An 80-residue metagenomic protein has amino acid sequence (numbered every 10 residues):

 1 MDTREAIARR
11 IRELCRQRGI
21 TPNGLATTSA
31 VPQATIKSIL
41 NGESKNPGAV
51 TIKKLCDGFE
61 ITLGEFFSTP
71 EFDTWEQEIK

Functional and structural regions predicted by a protein language model:
M1-N23: A short, Lys/Arg-rich alpha-helix, primarily the initiator
L14, T28, I39, T69: Residues in the recognition helix of alpha-helical DNA-binding motifs
C15, A26, C56: The alpha-helix within a helix-turn-helix
G19-S38: Short alpha-helical DNA-recognition segment
P32, E43, P70-T74: The DNA-recognition helices of helix-turn-helix-type DNA-binding domains
S38, F67-K80: Short, charged recognition helix plus adjacent turn of helix-turn-helix-like nucleic-acid-binding domains
E43-D57: Short, basic-rich loop-to-helix N-cap that marks the start of a DNA-contacting helix
D57-E65: Intrinsically disordered, low-complexity basic tails/linkers immediately adjacent to helix-turn-helix/homeobox/MYB/SANT
